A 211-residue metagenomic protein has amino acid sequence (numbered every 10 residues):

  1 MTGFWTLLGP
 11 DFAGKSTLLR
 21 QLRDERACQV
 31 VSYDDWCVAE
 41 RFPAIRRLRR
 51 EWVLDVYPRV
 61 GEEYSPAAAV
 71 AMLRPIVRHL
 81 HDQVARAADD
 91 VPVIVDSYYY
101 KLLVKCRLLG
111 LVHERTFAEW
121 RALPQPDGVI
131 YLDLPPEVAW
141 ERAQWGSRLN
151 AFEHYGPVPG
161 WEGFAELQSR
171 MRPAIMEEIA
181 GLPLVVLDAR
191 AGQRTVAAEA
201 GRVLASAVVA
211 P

Functional and structural regions predicted by a protein language model:
L7: Hydrophobic anchor at the beta1->P-loop junction of P-loop NTPases
P10: P-loop (Walker A) phosphate-binding loop of NTP-binding proteins
K15: Conserved lysine of the Walker
L18, L22: Hydrophobic positions on the alpha1 helix immediately C-terminal to the Walker A/P-loop
D24-Y33: Post-Walker A helix-loop "phosphate-sensing" segment adjacent to the P-loop in P-loop NTPases
W36-L111: ATP-dependent small-molecule kinase phosphotransfer cores that center on conserved nucleotide phosphate-binding segments
V104-V112, A118-P173: A glycine- and Lys/Arg-enriched "phosphate-lid" helix/loop adjacent to the NTP-binding pocket of small-molecule kinases
Q144-P211: NTP-dependent small-molecule kinase module
